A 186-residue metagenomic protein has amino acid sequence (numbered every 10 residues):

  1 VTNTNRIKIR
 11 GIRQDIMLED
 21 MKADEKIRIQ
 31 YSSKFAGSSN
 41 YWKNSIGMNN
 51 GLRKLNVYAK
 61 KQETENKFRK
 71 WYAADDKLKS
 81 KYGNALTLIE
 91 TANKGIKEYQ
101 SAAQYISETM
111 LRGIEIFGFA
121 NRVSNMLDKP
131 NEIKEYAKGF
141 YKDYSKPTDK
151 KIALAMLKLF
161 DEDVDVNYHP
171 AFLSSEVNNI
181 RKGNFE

Functional and structural regions predicted by a protein language model:
V1-E186: Terminal presequence/propeptide segments associated with secretion/organelle targeting and zymogen/polyprotein
